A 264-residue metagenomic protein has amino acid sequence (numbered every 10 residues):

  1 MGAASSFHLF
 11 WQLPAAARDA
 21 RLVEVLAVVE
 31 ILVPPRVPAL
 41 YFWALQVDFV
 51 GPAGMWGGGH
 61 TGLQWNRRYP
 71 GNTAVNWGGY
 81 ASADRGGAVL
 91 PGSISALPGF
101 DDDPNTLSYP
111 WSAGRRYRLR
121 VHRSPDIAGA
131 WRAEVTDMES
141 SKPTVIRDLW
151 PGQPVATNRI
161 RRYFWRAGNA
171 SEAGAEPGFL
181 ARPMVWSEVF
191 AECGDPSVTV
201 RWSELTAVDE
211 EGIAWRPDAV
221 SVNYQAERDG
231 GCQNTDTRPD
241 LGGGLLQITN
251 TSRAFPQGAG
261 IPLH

Functional and structural regions predicted by a protein language model:
M1-P91, T106, T249-H264: Secretory/extracellular carbohydrate-interaction modules and structurally similar beta-sandwich "look-alikes"
L32, S124-D126, E188-C193: Short, flexible beta-strand-to-coil junctions
G92-R118: Short, aromatic/His-centered strand-loop micro-motif at the edge of beta-sheets
W111-I146: Carbohydrate-binding surfaces in secreted/extracellular proteins
V135-E176: Short, solvent-exposed beta-strand-to-loop segments that form ligand-recognition rims of beta-rich domains
W165-D195: Active-site-adjacent segment of 2-oxoglutarate/Fe(II) JmjC oxygenases
P183-A226: Exposed low-complexity, polar/acidic, P/S/T/G-rich flexible segments that act as propeptides, protease-susceptible
G212-H264: Long, compositionally biased interface segments
